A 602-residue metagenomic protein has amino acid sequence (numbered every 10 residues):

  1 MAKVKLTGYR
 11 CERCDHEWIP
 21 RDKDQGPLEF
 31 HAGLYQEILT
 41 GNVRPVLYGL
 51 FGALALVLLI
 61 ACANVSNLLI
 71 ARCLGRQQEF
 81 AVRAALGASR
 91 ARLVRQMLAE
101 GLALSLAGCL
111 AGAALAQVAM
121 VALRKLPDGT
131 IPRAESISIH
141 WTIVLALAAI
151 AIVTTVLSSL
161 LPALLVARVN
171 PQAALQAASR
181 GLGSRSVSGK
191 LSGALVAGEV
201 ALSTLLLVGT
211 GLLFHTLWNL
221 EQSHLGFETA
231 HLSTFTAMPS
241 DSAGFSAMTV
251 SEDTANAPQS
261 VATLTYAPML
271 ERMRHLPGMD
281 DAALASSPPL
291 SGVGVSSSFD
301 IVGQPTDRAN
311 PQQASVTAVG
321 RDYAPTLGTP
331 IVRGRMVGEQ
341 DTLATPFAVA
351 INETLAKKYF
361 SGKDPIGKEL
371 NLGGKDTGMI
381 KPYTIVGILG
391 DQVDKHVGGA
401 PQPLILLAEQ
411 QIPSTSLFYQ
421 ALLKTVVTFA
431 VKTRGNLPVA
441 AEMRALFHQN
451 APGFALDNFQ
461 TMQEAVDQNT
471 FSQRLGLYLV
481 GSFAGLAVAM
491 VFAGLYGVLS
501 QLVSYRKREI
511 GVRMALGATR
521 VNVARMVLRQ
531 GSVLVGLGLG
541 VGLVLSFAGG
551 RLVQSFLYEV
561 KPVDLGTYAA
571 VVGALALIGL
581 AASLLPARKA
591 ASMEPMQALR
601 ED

Functional and structural regions predicted by a protein language model:
C11-C14, P27-H31: Short cysteine-rich clusters marking metal-coordination/redox-active sites
W18: Cys/His-rich microdomains that often coordinate metals
Q25, A32-L56, L74-Q77, A119-A149 (+7 more regions): Membrane-helix entry/capping segments
Q25, A32-P45, V121, G209 (+2 more regions): Mid-to-C-terminal secondary-structure elements that act as membrane-proximal/extracytoplasmic interface segments
Y35-T40, L69-R95, A99, A119-F245 (+1 more regions): Alpha-helical transmembrane segments of integral membrane proteins
G52-A81, L93, V153-L164, G211 (+2 more regions): A hydrophobic alpha-helix feature that marks transmembrane segments and, especially, their cytosolic C-terminal ends
A63-S105, L182, A493-S532, L539 (+1 more regions): Interfacial "coupling" helices/loops that link adjacent transmembrane helices in transporter permeases
S66, L102-A174, L212-H215, R529-A591: Small-residue-rich transmembrane alpha-helices
